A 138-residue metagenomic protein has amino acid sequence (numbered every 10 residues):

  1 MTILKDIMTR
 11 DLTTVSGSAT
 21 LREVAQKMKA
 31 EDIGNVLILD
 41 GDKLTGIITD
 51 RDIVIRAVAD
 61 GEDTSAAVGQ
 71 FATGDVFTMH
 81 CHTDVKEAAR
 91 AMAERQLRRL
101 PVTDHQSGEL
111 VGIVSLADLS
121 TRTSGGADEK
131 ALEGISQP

Functional and structural regions predicted by a protein language model:
M1-K27, I33, I38-L39, L44-T45 (+5 more regions): Bateman/CBS regulatory modules and CBS-like beta-alpha motifs in cytosolic regions of diverse proteins
V54-A66, L119-E133: A short, polar/charged loop-to-alpha-helix boundary motif
